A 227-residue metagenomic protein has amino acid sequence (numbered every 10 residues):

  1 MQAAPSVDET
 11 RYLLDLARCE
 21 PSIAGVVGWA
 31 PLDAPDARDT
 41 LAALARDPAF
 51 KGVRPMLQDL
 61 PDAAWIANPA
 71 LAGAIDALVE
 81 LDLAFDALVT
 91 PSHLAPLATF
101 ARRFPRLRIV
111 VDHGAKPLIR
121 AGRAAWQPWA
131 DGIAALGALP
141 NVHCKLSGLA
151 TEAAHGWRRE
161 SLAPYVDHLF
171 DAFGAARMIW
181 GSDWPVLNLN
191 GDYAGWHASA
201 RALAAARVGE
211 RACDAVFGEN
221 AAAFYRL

Functional and structural regions predicted by a protein language model:
P5, K116, V186: Short, glycine/acidic-enriched loop or turn micro-motifs at the edges of active sites
P5-H93, T99, A124, K145-L149 (+1 more regions): Active-site gating/metal-coordination segments in enzymes
E9-V27, P105-V111, L162-D171, A194-A205: Short, electropositive alpha-helical surface patch
R11-D15, A42, A98-T99, A134 (+3 more regions): Active-site phosphate/pyrophosphate- and oxyanion-stabilizing loops and adjacent acidic/basic residues in soluble
L13, V26, V53, L78 (+6 more regions): Conserved, mostly hydrophobic/aromatic
R46-L60, L107-R108, A115-L118, P140-H143 (+1 more regions): Active-site gating loops and adjacent loop-to-helix segments of metal-dependent hydrolytic enzymes
W65-I179: Catalytic pocket-lining loop regions of alpha/beta-barrel enzymes, especially the amidohydrolase/enolase/GH5 lineages
D167-H168, A172-I179, N188-L227: Mid-to-C-terminal alpha-helical segments outside catalytic/metal-binding sites
